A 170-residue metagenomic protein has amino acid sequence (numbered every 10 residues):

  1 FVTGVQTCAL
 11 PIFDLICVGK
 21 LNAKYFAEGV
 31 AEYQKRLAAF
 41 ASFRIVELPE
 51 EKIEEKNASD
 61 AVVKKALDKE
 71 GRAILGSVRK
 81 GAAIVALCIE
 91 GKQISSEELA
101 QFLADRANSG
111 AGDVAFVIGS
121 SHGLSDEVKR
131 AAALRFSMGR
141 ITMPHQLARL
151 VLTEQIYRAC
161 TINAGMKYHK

Functional and structural regions predicted by a protein language model:
F1-A9: Single conserved hydrophobic/aromatic residue that forms the stacking wall/gate of nucleotide- or nucleobase-binding
P11-L37: N-terminal beta1-alpha1 ligand-phosphate binding loop
I16, R44-V46: General small-molecule cofactor/ligand-binding pocket signal
L21, I89-K92, S120-G123: Short glycine-rich anion-binding loops that position phosphate/pyrophosphate groups of nucleotides and phosphorylated
A41, G81-A82, A132: Short, well-ordered alpha-helix to beta-strand connector turns
P49-V114: S-adenosyl-L-methionine/SAH cofactor-binding core of RNA-modifying enzymes
L99-G139: A mid-sequence interfacial segment
H122, D126-K170: Structured adenosyl-cofactor binding patch, chiefly the S-adenosyl-L-methionine
